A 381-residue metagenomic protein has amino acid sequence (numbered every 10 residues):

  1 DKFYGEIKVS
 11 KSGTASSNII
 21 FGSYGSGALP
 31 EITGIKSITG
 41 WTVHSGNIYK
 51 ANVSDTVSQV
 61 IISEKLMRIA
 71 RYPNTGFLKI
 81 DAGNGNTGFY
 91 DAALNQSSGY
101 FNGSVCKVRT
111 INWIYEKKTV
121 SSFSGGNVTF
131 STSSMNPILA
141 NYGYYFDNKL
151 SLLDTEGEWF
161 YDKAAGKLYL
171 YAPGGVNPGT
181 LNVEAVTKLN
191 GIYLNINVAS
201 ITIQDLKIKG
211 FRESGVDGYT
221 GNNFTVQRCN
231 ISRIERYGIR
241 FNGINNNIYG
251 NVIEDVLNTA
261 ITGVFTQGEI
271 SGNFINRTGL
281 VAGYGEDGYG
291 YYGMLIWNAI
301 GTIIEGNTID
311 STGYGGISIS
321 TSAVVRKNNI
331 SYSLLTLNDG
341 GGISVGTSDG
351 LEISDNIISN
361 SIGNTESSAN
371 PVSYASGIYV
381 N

Functional and structural regions predicted by a protein language model:
D1-T225: Extracellular polysaccharide-degrading/modifying enzymes targeting complex plant/algal/animal polysaccharides
G5-I7, R212-D217, E235-N242, L257-F265 (+5 more regions): Short glycine/acidic-rich loop motifs that flank beta-strands on beta-rich extracellular proteins
A15-S16, I20-S23, V60-I62, I201-Q204 (+8 more regions): All-beta strand scaffolds that present successive hydrophobic residues in beta-strands
N74, D205, G210, G218-G221 (+6 more regions): Extracellular beta-rich repeat passengers
N197-V264, F274, I296: Alpha-solenoid helical-repeat scaffolds
R326, Y332-N338, G342, G350: Core solenoid repeat modules with strong leucine/isoleucine-rich periodicity, prominently canonical LRR arrays but also
